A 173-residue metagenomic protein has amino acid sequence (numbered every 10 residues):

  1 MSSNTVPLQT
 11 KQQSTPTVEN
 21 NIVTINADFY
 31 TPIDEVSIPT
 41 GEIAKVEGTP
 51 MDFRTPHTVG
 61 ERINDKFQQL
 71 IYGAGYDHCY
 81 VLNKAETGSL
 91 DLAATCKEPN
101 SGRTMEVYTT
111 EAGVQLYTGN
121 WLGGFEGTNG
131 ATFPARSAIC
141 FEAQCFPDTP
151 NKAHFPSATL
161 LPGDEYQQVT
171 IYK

Functional and structural regions predicted by a protein language model:
M1-K173: An exposed, glycine/acidic-rich loop-and-rim segment of catalytic or binding clefts
